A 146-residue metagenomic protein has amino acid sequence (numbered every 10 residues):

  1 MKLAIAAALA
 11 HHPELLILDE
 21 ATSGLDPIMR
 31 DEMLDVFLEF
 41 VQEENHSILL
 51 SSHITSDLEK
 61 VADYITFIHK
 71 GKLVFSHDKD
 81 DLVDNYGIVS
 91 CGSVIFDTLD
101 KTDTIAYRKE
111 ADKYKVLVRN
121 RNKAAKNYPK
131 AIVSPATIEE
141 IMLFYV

Functional and structural regions predicted by a protein language model:
I5: Hydrophobic anchor residue at the start of the ABC signature
H12: Conserved catalytic motifs of ABC-family nucleotide-binding domains
L16-E20: Catalytic Walker B motif of ABC-type/P-loop ATPase nucleotide-binding domains
T22-S23, T55: Short loop immediately C-terminal to the Walker-B catalytic DE motif in ABC-type ATPase nucleotide-binding domains
P27-M29: Helix N-cap at the start of a conserved alpha-helix in ABC-type nucleotide-binding domains
L34-V118: ABC transporter nucleotide-binding domain
T104-V146: C-terminal coupling/interaction segments
